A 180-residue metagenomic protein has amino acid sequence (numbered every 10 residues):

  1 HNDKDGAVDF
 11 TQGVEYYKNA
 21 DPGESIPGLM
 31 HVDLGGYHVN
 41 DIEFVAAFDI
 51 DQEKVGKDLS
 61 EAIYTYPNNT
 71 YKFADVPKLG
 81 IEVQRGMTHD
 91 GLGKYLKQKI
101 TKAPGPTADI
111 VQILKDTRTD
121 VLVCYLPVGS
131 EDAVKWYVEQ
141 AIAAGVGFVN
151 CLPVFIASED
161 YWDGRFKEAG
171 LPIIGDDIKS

Functional and structural regions predicted by a protein language model:
H1-E139: N-terminal glycine-/serine-/threonine-rich beta1-alpha1-beta2 phosphate-ribose binding loop of Rossmann-like
N2-D5, I174-S180: Conserved anion/nucleotide-ligand pocket segment
V8-D9, F155-E159, K179-S180: Short gly/pro/ser/thr-enriched loop/turn and capping motifs at secondary-structure boundaries
A20-D21, A144-G147: Structural alpha-beta junctions
D120, G147, P172: Residue-level detector of anion-binding/catalytic polar loops
P127-A143, C151-P172: Rossmann-fold NAD(P)-binding glycine/threonine-rich loop
